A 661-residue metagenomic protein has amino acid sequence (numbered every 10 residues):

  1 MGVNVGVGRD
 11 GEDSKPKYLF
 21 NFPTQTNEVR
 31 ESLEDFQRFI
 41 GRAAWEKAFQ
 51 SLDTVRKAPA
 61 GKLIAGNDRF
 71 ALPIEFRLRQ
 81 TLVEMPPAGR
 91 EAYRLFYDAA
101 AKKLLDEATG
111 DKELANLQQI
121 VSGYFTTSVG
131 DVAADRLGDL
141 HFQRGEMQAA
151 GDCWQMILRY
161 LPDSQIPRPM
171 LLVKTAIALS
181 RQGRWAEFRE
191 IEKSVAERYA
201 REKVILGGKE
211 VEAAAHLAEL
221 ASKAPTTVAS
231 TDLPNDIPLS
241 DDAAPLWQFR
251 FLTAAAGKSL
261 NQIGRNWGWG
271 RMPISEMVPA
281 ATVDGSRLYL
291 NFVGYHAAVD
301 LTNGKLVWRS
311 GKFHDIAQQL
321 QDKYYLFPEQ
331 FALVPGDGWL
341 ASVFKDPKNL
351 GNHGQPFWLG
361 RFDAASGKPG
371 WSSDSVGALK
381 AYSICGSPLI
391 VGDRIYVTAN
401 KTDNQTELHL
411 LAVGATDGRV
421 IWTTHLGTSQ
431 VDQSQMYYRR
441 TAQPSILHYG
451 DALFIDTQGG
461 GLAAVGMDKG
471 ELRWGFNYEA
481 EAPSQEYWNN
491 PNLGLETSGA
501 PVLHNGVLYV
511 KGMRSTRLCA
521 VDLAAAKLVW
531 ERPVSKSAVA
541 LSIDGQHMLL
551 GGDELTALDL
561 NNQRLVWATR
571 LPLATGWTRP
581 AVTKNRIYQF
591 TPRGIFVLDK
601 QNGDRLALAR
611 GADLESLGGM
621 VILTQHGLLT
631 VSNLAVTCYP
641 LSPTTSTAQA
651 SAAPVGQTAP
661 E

Functional and structural regions predicted by a protein language model:
L19, P23, K57-R77, E84-A92 (+4 more regions): Short solvent-exposed coil/turn linkers within tandem alpha-helical repeat scaffolds
Q25, S32, Y97, A101-L104 (+3 more regions): TPR repeat positional signature
V173, A214-S230, G270-Y295, Q321-L359 (+9 more regions): Repeat-blade elements of multi-bladed beta-propeller folds
P234-I274, Q318-D322, Y487-N490: A short helix->beta-strand "capping" segment at the edge of beta-propeller domains
L301-N303, D363-S366, G414-D417, G466-K469 (+4 more regions): Short loop/turn segments that connect beta-strands within beta-propeller blades
